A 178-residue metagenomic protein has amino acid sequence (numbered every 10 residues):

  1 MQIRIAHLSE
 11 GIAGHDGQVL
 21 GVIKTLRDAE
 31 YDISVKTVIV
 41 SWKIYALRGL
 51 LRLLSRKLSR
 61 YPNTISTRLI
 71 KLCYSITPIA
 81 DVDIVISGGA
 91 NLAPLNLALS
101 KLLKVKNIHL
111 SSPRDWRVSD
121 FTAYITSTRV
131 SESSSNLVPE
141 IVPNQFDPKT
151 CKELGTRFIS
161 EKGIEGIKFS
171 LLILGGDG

Functional and structural regions predicted by a protein language model:
M1-A6: Extreme N-terminal starter segment of soluble prokaryotic enzymes
H7-N144: Active-site and donor-binding regions of nucleotide-sugar-utilizing enzymes
V118-G178: A nucleotide-sugar donor-handling region in carbohydrate enzymes
